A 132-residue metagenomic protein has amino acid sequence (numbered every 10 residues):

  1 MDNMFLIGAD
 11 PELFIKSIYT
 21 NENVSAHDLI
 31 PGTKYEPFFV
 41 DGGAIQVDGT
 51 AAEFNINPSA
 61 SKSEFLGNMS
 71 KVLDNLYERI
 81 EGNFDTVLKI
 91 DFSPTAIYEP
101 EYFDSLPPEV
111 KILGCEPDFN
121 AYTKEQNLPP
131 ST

Functional and structural regions predicted by a protein language model:
M1-T132: Phosphate/nucleotide-binding catalytic core
